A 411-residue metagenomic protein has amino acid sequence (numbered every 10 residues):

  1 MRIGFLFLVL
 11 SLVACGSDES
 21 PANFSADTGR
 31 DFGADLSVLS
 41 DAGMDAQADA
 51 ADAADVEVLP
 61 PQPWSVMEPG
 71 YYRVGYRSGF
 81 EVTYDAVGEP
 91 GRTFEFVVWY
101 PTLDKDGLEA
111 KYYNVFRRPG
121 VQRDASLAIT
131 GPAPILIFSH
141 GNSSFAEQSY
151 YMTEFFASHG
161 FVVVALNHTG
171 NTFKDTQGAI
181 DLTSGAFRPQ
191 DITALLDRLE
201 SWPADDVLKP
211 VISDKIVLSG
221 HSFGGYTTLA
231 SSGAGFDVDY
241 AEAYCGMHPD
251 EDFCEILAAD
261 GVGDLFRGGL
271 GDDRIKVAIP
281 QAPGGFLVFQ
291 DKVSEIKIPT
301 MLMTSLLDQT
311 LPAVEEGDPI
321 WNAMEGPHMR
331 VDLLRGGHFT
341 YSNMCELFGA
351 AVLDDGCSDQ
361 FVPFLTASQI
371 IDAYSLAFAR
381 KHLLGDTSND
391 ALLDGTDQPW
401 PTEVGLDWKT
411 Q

Functional and structural regions predicted by a protein language model:
S11-V58: Ser/Thr-rich, Pro/Gly/Ala-heavy low-complexity intrinsically disordered linkers and tails of secreted extracellular
V56-L136, Q148, S158: Domain-level recognition of soluble alpha/beta enzyme cores, biased toward histidine phosphatases/phosphomutases
A110-P119, I129-P132, F138, S143-H159 (+3 more regions): Cap/lid segment of the alpha/beta-hydrolase catalytic domain
K111-P119, G233, V238-Q290, I298 (+2 more regions): Mobile cap/lid helix-loop segments that gate and shape the active-site cleft of serine hydrolases
P132-P134, I212-D214, D272-V277, E295-T300 (+1 more regions): Short, proline-enriched alpha-helix->beta-strand connector loops that line the catalytic pocket of alpha/beta-hydrolase
H140, G220-G225: Conserved alpha/beta-hydrolase "nucleophile elbow" surrounding the catalytic nucleophile
I180-D214, L218, T228-S232, D239-D264: Alpha/beta-hydrolase active-site loop
E295-Q369: Active-site-adjacent alpha-helix of alpha/beta-hydrolase-fold enzymes
